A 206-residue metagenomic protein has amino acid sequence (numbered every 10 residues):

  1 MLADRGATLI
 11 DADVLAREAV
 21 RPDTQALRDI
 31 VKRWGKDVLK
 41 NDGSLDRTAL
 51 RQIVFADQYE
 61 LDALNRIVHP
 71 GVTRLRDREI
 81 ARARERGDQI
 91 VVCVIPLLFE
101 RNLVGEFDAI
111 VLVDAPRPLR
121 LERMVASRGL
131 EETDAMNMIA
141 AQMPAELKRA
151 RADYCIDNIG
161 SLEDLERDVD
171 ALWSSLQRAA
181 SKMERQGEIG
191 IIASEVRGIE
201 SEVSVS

Functional and structural regions predicted by a protein language model:
M1-T8: A conserved segment at the C-terminal end of the G1
L2, L64, I110-V111, R120 (+3 more regions): Hydrophobic packing within well-folded, soluble alpha/beta domains
T8, V14, A109, D153-Y154: Well-ordered beta-strand positions
V14-I90: ATP-dependent small-molecule kinase phosphotransfer cores that center on conserved nucleotide phosphate-binding segments
V14-R17, P116-P118, N137-A140, L162: Short, acidic/turn-prone active-site loops that include or flank metal/cofactor- and phosphate-binding residues
D29, T73-R86, I90-A126: ATP-dependent NMP and nucleoside kinases share a basic, alpha-helical "lid"
V72, A180-S206: A short, charged, Gly/Pro-tolerant segment at domain boundaries
R76, G105-E106, A126, L130-E188: Small-molecule kinase domains that catalyze NTP-dependent phosphoryl transfer to phosphate-bearing small molecules
